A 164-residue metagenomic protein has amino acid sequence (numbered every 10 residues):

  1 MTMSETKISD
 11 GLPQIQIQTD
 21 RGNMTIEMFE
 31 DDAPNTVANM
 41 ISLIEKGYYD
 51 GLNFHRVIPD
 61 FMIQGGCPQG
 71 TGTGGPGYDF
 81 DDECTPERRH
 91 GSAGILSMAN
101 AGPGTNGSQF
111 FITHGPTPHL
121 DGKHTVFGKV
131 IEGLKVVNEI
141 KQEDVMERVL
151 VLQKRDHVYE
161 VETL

Functional and structural regions predicted by a protein language model:
M1-L164: Cyclophilin-like peptidyl-prolyl cis-trans isomerases
